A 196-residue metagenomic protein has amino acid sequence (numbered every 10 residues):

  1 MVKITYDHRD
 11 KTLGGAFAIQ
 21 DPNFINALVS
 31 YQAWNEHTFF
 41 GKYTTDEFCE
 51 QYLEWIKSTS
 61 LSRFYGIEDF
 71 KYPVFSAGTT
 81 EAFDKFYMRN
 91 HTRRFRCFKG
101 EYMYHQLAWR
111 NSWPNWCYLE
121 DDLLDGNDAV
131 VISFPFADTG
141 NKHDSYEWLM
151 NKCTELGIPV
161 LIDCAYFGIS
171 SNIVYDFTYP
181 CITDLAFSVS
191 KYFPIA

Functional and structural regions predicted by a protein language model:
V2-E81, K85, G100: Conserved N-terminal alpha-helix of the aminotransferase class I/II PLP-enzyme fold
T45-T59, K142-T154, S171-T178: Well-ordered, non-membrane alpha-helical segments in soluble/globular domains
F70-V74, Y87-Q106, C117: Conserved PLP-anchoring active-site segment centered on the Schiff-base-forming lysine
F75-A82, K99-Y104, A137-D138, Y166-G168 (+1 more regions): Gly/Ser/Thr-rich loops at beta-strand to alpha-helix junctions that form or flank small-molecule/cofactor-binding
D84-M88, H105-R110, N141-H143, S170-Y175 (+1 more regions): A short acidic (Asp/Glu
R94-F95, A108-D122, G126-V131, P180-S188: Active-site regions of enzymes building and remodeling cell-envelope glycoconjugates
M103-Y104, N115-I169: Active-site phosphate-binding strand-loop segment of PLP-dependent enzymes
I162, I173-P194: Conserved active-site segment immediately N-terminal to the catalytic lysine that forms the internal aldimine
